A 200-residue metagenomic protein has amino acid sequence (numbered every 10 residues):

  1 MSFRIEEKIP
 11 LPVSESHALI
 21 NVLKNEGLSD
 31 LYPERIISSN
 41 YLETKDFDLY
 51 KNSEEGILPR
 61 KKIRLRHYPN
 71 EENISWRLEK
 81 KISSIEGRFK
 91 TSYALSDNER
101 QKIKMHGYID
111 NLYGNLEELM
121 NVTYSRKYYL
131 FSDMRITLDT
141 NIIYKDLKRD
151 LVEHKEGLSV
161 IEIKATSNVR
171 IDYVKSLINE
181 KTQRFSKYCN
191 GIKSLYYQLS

Functional and structural regions predicted by a protein language model:
M1-S200: Phosphate-end processing signature that detects enzymes handling 5′-triphosphorylated RNA and polyphosphate
